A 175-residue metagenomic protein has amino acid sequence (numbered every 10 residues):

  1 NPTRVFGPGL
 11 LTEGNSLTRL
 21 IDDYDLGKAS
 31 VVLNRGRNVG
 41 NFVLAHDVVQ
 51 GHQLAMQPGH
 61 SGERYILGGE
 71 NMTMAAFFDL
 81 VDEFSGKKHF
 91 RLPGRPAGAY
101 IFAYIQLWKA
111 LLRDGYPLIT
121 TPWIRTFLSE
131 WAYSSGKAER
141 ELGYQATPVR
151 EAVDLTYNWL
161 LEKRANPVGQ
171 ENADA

Functional and structural regions predicted by a protein language model:
N1-P8: Conserved beta-loop-beta element that borders a ligand/cofactor-binding pocket
G9-L11, L112-R113: Proline-centered turn/helix-capping motifs that create local helix->coil transitions or kinks
T18-A29, D82-E83, K87: SDR active-site lid
D22-V43, G51: A conserved pocket-lining segment of Rossmann-fold NAD(P)-dependent short-chain dehydrogenase/reductase
V43-H46, G69-M72, T147: Residue-level signal for the nucleotide or nucleotide-sugar donor/cofactor binding architecture
G51-L118, S135, R150-A175: Mid/C-terminal beta-alpha module of Rossmann-like enzyme folds, strongest in SDR-family dehydrogenases/epimerases
M74, P122-S135: Active-site loop of classical SDR/Rossmann-like NAD(P)-dependent oxidoreductases, centered on the catalytic Tyr-X3-Lys
